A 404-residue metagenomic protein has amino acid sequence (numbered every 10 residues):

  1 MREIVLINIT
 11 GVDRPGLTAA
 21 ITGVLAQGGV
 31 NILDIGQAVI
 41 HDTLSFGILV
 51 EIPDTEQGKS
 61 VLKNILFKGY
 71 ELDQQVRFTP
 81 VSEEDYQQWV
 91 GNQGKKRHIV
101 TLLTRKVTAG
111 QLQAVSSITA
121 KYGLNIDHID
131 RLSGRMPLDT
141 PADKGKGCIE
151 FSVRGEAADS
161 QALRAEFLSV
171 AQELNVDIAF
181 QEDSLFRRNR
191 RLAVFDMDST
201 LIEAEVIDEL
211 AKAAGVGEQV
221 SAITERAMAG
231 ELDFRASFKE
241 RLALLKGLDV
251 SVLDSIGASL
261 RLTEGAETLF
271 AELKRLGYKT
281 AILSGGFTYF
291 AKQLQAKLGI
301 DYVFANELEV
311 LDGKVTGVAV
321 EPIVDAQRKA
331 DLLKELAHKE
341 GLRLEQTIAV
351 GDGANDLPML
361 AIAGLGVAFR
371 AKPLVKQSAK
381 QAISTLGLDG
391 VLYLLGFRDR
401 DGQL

Functional and structural regions predicted by a protein language model:
M1-R190: A conserved regulatory-domain signal marking ACT and ACT-like small-molecule sensing domains and adjacent regulatory
V12, G16, T43, E56 (+10 more regions): Conserved active-site and cofactor/substrate-binding residues in soluble primary-metabolism enzymes
L17-T18, Q111-Q113, L201-A204, D356-M359: Short glycine/serine/threonine-rich phosphate/pyrophosphate-binding segments that cradle anionic phosphate groups
D85-G94, F180-R191, T224-V250, K314: Long, charged amphipathic helices and adjacent flexible linkers at domain junctions
L102-L103, V194-D196, L283, V350: Short hydrophobic segments within beta-strands
L185-R235: Active-site neighborhood of HAD-like aspartate-dependent phosphohydrolases
G247-L404: C-terminal cap/substrate-recognition subdomain and adjoining C-terminal extension of metal-dependent phosphatase-like
